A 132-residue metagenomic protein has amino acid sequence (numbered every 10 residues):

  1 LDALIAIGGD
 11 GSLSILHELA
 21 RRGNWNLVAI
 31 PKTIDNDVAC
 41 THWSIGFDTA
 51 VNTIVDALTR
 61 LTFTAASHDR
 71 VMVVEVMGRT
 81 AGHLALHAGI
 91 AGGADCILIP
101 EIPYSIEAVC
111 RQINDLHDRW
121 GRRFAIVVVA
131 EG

Functional and structural regions predicted by a protein language model:
L1-G11: Short acidic, glycine-rich surface-loop motifs adjacent to enzyme active sites
L4, L27-A29: Short glycine-aspartate micro-motif
A6-G8, L16-E18, G23, F47-G132: Accessory alpha-helical/coil subdomains and C-terminal extensions that flank or cap enzyme catalytic cores
L13, T33-V38, Y104-I106: Short gly/pro/ser/thr-enriched loop/turn and capping motifs at secondary-structure boundaries
K32-H42, S67-D69: Gly-rich Lys/Arg/Thr-decorated short loops/hinges at beta-loop-alpha junctions or inter-strand turns that position
